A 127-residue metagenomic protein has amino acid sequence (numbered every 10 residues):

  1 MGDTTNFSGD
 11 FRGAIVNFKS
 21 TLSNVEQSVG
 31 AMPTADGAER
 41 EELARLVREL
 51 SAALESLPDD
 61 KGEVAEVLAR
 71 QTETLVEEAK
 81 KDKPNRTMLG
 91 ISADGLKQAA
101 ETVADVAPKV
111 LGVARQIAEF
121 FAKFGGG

Functional and structural regions predicted by a protein language model:
M1-S8, L22-T102, E119-G127: Short amphipathic alpha-helical segments that predominantly mediate membrane engagement
A104, P108-L111, R115: Amphipathic alpha-helical hairpins/coiled-coils and adjacent low-complexity
